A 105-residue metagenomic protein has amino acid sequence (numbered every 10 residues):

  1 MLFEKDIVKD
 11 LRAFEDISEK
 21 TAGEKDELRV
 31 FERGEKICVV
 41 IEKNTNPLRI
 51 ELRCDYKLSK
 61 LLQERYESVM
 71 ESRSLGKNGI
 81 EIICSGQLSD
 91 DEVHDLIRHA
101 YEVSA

Functional and structural regions predicted by a protein language model:
M1-A105: Charge-dense, helix-prone N-terminal extensions
